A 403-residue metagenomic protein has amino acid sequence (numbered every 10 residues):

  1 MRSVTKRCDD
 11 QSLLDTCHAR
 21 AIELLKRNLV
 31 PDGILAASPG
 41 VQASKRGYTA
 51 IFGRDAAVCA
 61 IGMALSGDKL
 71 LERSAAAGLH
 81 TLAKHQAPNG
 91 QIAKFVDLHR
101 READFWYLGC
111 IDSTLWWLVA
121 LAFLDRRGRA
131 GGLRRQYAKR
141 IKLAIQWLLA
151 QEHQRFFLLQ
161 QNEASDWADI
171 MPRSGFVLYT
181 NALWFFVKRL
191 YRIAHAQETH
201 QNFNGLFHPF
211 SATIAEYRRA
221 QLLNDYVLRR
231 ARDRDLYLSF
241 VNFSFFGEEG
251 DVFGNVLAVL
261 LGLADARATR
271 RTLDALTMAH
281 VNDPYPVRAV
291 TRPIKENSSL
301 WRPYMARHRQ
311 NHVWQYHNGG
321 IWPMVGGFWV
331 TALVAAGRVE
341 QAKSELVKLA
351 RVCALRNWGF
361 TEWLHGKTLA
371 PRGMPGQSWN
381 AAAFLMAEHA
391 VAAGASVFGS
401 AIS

Functional and structural regions predicted by a protein language model:
M1-G47, R129-G132, H200-F207, G399-S403: Acidic/polar, glycine-enriched structural segments that form the non-catalytic walls/loops of the carbohydrate-binding
R2-K6, D10, A36-A57, L65 (+7 more regions): Solvent-exposed loop and edge beta-strand segments that line ligand/cofactor-binding and catalytic clefts
R7-D15, A19, G67-K84, D265-P284: Carboxylate/His-rich catalytic cores and anion/metal-binding grooves
D15-C17, L35-A36, Y48, N89-F95 (+7 more regions): Catalytic cores of carbohydrate-active enzymes
N28, L82, L124, I141-A144 (+8 more regions): Alpha-helical solenoid scaffolds that mediate protein-protein interactions, centered on TPR/SEL1-like repeats but also
T49-R155, L178-N181, T269, W322-V330 (+3 more regions): Aromatic-rich carbohydrate-recognition surfaces in CAZymes
T269, L273-N282, Y304-R307, N311 (+4 more regions): Extended polysaccharide-engagement surfaces of secreted carbohydrate-active enzymes
